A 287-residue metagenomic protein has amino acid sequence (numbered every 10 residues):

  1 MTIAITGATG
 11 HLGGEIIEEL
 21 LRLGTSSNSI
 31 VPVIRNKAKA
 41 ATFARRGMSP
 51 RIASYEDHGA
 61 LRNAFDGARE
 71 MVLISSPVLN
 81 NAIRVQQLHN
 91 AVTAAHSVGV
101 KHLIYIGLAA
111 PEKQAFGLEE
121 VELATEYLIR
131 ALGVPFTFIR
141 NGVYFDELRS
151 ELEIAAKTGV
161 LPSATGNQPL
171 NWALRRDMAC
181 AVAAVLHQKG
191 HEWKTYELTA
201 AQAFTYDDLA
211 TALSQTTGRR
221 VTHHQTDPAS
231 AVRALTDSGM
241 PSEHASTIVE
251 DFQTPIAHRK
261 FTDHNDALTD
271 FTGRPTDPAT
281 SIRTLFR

Functional and structural regions predicted by a protein language model:
T2-T25: N-terminal Rossmann NAD(P)H-binding glycine-rich loop of SDR-like oxidoreductase domains
P32-S97: NAD(P)H-binding glycine-rich loop region in Rossmannoid oxidoreductase-like domains and their noncatalytic homologs
I74-T158: Glycine-/Pro-rich loop/turn segments that contact NAD(P) or position catalytic residues in Rossmann-like domains
L148-I154, V185-T195, F261-T262: Glycine/proline-rich active-site loop of Rossmann-fold NAD(P)-dependent oxidoreductases
A164-A184, K194, T205: Substrate-positioning beta->alpha
A164-Q168, Y196-A203, G218, Q225 (+1 more regions): Glycine-rich Rossmann NAD(P)(H)-binding loop
A212-H258: Terminal hydrophobic/aromatic helix or amphipathic segment near a protein terminus
A267-R287: Amphipathic terminal alpha-helices
